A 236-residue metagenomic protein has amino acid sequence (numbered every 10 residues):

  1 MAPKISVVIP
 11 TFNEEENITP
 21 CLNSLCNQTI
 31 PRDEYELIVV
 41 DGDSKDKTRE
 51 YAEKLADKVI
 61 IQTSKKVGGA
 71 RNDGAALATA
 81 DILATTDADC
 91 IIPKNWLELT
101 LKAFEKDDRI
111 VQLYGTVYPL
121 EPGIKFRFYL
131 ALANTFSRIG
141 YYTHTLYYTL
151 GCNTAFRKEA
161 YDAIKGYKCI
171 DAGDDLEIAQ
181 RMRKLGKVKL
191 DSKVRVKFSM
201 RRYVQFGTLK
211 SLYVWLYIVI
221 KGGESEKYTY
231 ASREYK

Functional and structural regions predicted by a protein language model:
K4-S6, E36, E177: Cell-envelope/extracellular polymer assembly enzymes that use nucleotide-activated donors
E14-Q28: Short, well-formed alpha-helical segments that are part of the catalytic scaffolds of diverse glycosyltransferases
S24, D41-R49, C90: A conserved acidic beta->alpha catalytic loop
Q62-A78: Glycine-rich, basic loop-to-helix element that forms the pyrophosphate-binding segment of sugar-nucleotide handling
L83: Short aromatic/hydrophobic "clamp" motif used to bind/position activated sugar donors
N95-K125: Conserved donor NDP-sugar-binding/catalytic core segment of glycosyltransferases
P119-F126, S137-F156: A recurrent flexible, glycine/aromatic-enriched loop bordering the glycosyltransferase active site that acts as
D171-I178: Acidic donor-binding loop at a coil-to-helix junction in glycosyltransferase catalytic cores that engages
